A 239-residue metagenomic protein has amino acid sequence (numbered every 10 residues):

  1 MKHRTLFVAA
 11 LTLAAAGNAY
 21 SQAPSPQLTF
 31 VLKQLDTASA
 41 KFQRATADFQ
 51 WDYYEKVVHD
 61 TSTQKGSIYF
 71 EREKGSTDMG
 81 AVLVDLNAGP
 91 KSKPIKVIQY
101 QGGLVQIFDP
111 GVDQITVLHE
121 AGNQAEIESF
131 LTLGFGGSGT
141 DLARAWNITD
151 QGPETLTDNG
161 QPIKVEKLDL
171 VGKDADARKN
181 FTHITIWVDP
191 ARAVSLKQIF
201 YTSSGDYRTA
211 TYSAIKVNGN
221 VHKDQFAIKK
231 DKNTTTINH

Functional and structural regions predicted by a protein language model:
M1-F7: Bacterial N-terminal signal peptides that target proteins for export
V8-A16: Bacterial N-terminal signal peptides
G17-S21: Sec/Tat signal peptide C-region and signal peptidase I cleavage site
L28-I107: N-terminal mature ectodomain segment of secretory-pathway/periplasmic proteins
S62-G66, P94-I98, Q114-T116, T182-I184 (+1 more regions): Short beta-strand segments
G89-W146: Surface-exposed, polar helix/loop patches in the mature regions of secreted/periplasmic/lumenal proteins that form
Q106, T116-L118, I127-G136, T149-H239: Gly/Pro-enriched, hydrophobic low-complexity segments that function as extracytoplasmic propeptides/linkers
